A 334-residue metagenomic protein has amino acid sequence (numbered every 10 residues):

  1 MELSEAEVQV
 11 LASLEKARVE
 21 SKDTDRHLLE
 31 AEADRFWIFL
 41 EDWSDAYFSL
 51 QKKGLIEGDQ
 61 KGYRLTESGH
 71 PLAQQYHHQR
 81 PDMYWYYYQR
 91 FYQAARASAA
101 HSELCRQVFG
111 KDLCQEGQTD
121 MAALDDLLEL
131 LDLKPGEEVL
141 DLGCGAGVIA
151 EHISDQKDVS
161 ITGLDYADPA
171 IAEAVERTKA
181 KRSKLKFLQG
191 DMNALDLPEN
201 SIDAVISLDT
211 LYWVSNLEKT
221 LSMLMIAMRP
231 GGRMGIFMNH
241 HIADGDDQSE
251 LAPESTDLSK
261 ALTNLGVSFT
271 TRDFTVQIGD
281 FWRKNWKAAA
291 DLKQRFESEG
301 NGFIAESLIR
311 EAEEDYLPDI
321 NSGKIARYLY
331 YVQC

Functional and structural regions predicted by a protein language model:
D59, Y63-Q107: N-terminal, positively charged/glycine-rich alpha-helical extensions of SAM-dependent methyltransferases
G117-P135: Conserved alpha-helix/loop element of class I SAM-dependent methyltransferases that forms part of the SAM/SAH-binding
E138-L142, A146-A194: Class I SAM-dependent methyltransferase SAM/SAH-binding core
N193-V205: A short acidic, Gly/Pro-enriched loop at the edge of an enzyme's catalytic core that lines a small-molecule cofactor
A204-N216: A short SAM/SAH-binding and catalytic strip from SAM-dependent methyltransferases
E218-R233: A short glycine-rich, Lys/Arg-flanked "PGG" loop and its adjoining helix->strand segment in the class I
R233-D257: Conserved class I S-adenosyl-L-methionine
F274-C334: Conserved Class I S-adenosyl-L-methionine
